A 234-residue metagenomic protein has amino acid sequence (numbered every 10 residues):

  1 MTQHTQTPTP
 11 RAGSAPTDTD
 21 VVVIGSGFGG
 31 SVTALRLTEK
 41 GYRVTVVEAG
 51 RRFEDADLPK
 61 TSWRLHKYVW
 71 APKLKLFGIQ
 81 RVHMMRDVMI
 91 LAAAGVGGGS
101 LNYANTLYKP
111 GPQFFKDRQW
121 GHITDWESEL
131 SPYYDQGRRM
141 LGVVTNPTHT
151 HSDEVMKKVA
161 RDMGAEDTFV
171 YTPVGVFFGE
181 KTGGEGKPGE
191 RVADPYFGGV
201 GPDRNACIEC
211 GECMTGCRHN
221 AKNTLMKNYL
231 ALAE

Functional and structural regions predicted by a protein language model:
T2-R118, H122-S128: N-terminal glycine-rich phosphate/pyrophosphate-binding loop and immediately adjacent elements
D125-E234: Conserved redox-cofactor binding core of oxidoreductases
